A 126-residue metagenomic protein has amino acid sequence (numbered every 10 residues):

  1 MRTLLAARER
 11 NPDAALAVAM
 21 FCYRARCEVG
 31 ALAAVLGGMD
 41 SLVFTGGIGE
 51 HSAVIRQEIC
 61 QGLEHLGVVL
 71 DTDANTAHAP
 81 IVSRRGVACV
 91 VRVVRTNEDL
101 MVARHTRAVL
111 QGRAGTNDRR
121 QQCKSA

Functional and structural regions predicted by a protein language model:
M1-A17: A mobile "lid/hinge" subdomain adjacent to the ATP/sugar-phosphate binding pocket shared across diverse ATP-dependent
D13-V35, M39-V43, G49-G115: Internal helix-turn-beta structural module
Q121-K124: Short, charge-rich patches within N-terminal targeting peptides
